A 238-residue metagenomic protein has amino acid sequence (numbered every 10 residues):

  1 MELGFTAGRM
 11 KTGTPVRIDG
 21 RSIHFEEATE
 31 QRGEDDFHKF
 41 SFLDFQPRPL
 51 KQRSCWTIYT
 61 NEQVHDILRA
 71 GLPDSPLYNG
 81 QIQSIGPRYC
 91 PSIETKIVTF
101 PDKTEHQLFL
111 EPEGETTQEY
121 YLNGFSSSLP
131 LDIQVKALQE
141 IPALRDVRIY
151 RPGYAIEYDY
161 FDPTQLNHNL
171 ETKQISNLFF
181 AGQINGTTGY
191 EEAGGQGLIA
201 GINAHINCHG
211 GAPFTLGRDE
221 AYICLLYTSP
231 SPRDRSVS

Functional and structural regions predicted by a protein language model:
E2-G4: Glycine-rich phosphate-binding loop plus the immediately following alpha-helix
G8-S176, F180, I184: Mobile, glycine/GP-rich and aromatic-enriched active-site lid/loop segments adjacent to catalytic centers
E62, D66, I199-I202, E220 (+1 more regions): Residues on a specific face of well-ordered alpha-helices
Y150-P152, P213-Y222: Beta-strand segments within the central parallel beta-sheet cores of soluble alpha/beta enzyme folds
Q183-E191: Glycine-rich phosphate/pyrophosphate-binding beta-alpha loops
G194-P213: Internal hydrophobic alpha-helix adjacent to the cofactor/substrate pocket in enzyme cavities
Y227-D234: Conserved small/polar residues in nucleotide/adenosyl-binding loops
